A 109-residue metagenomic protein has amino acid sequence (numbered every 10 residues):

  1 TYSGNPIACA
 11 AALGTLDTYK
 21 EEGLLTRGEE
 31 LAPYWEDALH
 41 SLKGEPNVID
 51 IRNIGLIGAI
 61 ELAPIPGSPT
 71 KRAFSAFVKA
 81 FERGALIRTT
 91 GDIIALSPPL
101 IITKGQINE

Functional and structural regions predicted by a protein language model:
T1-E109: Conserved N-terminal phosphate-binding loop of PLP-dependent enzymes in the Aspartate aminotransferase
